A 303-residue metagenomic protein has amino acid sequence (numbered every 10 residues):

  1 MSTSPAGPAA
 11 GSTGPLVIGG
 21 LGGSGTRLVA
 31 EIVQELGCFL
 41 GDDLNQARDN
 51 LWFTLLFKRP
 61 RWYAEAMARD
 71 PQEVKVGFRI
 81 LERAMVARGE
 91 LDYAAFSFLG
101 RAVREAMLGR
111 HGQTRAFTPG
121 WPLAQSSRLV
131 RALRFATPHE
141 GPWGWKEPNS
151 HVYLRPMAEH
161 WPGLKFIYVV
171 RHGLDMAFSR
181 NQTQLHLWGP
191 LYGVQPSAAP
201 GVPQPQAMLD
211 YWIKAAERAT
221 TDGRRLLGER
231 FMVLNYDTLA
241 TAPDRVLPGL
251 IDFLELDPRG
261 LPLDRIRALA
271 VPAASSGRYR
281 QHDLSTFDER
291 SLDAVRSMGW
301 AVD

Functional and structural regions predicted by a protein language model:
M1-A124, L269: PAPS-dependent sulfotransferase catalytic core
M1-V17, L21-G22, Q34, A68-R69 (+5 more regions): PAPS-dependent sulfotransferases, especially Golgi type II membrane carbohydrate sulfotransferases
F39, G163-L164, A301: A general structural signal for well-ordered secondary-structure junctions
L44, K58-P60, V170, T183 (+1 more regions): Alpha-helix boundary/capping detector
N45-D49, V170-H172, P262-I266: A short, structured active-site edge motif that brings together acidic residues
R104-P122, R131-L261: PAPS-dependent sulfotransferase catalytic domain
